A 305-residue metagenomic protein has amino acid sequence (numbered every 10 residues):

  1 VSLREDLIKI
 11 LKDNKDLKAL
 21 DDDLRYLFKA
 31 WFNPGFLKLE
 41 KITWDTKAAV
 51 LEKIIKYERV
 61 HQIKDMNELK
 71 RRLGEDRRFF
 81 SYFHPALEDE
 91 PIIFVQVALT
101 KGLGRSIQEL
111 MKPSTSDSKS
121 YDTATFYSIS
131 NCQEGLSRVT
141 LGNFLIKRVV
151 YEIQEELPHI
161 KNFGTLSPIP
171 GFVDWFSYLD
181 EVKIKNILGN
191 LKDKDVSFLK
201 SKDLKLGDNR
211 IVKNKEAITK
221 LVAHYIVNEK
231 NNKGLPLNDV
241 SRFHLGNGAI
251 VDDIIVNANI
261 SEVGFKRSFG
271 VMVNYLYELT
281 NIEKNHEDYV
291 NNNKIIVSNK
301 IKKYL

Functional and structural regions predicted by a protein language model:
V1-L305: Extended, composition-driven regions rather than compact fold-specific motifs
